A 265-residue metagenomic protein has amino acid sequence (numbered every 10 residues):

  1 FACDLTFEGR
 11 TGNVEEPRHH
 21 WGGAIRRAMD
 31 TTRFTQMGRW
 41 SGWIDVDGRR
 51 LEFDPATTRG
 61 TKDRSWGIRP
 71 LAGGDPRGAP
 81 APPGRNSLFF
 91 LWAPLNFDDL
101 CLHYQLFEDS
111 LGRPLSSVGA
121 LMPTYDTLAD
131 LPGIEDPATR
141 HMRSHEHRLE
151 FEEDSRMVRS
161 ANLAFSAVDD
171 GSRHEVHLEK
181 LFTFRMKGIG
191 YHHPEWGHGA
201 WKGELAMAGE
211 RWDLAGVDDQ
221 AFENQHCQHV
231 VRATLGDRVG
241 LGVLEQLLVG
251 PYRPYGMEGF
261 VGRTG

Functional and structural regions predicted by a protein language model:
F1-G265: Structured soluble/peripheral alpha/beta segments that form catalytic or ligand/cofactor-binding pockets
